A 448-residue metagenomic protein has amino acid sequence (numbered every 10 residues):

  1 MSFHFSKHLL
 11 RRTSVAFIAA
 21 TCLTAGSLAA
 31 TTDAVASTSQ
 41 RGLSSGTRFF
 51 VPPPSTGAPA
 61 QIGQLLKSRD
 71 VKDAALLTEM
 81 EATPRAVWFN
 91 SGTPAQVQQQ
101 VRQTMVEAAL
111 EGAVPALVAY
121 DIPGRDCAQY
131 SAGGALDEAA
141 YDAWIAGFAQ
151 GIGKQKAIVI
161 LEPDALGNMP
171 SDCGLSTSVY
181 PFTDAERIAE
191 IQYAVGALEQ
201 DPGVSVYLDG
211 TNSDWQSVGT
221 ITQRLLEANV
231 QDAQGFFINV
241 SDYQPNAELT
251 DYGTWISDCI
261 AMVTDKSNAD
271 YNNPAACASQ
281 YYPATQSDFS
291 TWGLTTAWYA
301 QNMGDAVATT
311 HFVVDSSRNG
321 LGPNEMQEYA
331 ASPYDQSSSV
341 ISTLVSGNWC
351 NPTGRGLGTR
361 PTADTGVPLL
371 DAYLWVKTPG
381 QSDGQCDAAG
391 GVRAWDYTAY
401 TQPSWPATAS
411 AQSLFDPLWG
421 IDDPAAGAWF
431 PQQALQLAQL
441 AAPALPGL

Functional and structural regions predicted by a protein language model:
M1-A36: Secretory targeting and sorting signals
D33-S45: Cleaved targeting-peptide boundary
G42-G151, Q155, T359, K377-G447: N-terminal carbohydrate-binding/catalytic regions of secreted carbohydrate-active enzymes
R48-V51, A86-N90, V114-A119, A157-E162 (+6 more regions): Structural recognition of the beta-strand scaffold that forms the well-ordered cores of secreted hydrolase catalytic
G63-L76, Q216-Y397: Surface-exposed substrate-engagement region within the catalytic domains of secreted or surface-exposed extracellular
T93-Q100, L136-A140, V179-E190, Q200 (+6 more regions): Extracytoplasmic/periplasmic, Sec-exported soluble proteins
A95, Q103-V206, T220-Q234: Substrate-binding cleft of extracellular glycoside hydrolase catalytic domains
G124, A165-N168, S213-W215, D242-Q244: Short acidic, S/G/P-rich loop/turn micro-motifs used as interaction or catalytic elements
